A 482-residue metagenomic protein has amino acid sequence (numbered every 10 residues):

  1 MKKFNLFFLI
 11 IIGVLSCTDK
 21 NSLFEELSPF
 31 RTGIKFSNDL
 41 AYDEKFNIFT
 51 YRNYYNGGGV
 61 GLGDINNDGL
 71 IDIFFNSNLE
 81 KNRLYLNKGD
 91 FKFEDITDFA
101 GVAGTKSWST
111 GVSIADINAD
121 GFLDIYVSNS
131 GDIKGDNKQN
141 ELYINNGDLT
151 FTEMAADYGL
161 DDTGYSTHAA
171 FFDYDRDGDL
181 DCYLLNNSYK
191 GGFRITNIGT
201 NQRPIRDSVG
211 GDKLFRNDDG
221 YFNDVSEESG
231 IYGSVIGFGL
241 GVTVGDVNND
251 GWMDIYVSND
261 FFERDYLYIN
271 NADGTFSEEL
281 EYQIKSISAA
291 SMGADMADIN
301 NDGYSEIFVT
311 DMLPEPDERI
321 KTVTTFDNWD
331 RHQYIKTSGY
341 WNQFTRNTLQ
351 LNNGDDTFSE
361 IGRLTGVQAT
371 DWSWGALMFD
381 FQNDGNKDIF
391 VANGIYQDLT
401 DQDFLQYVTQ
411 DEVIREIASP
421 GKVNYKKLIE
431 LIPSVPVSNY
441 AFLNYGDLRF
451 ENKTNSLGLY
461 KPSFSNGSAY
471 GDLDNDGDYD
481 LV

Functional and structural regions predicted by a protein language model:
M1-S22: Bacterial Sec-dependent N-terminal signal peptides
C17-V482: Acidic, glycine/proline-rich Ca2+-coordinating loop motifs
